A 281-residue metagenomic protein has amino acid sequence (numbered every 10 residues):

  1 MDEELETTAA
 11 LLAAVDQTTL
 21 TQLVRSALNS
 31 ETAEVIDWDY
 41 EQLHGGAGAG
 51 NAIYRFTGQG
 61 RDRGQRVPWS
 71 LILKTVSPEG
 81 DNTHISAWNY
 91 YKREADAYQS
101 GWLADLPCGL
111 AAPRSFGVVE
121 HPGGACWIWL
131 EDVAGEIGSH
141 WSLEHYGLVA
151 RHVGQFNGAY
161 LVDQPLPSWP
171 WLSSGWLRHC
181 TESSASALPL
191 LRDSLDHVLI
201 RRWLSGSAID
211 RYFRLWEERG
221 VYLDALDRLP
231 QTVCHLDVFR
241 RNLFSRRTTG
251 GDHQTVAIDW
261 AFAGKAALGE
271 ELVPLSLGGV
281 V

Functional and structural regions predicted by a protein language model:
M1-G123, R246-T255: Conserved NTP-binding catalytic cores of kinases and kinase-like/nucleotidyltransferase enzymes across multiple kinase
A47-R63, I72, R219-E270: Active-site acidic catalytic loop and adjacent metal/ATP-binding pocket of ATP-dependent phosphoryl transfer enzymes
T75-E79, D132-A134, S276-G279: Short, histidine-centered active-site or binding-site loop motifs used for metal coordination, general acid-base
G80, I137-G138, L243, K265: Conserved protein kinase catalytic core
D96, S100, F262-V281: Active-site activation/catalytic loop segments of kinase-like enzymes and analogous catalytic loops in related
A104-L110, Y160-W169: Surface-exposed helix-capping loop/turn segments at secondary-structure junctions
G123-E136: Conserved short submotifs of the Hanks-type protein kinase catalytic core that shape the nucleotide-binding pocket
V133-Q155, V162-H235, F244-G251: ATP-dependent phospho-/nucleotidyl transfer catalytic cores
